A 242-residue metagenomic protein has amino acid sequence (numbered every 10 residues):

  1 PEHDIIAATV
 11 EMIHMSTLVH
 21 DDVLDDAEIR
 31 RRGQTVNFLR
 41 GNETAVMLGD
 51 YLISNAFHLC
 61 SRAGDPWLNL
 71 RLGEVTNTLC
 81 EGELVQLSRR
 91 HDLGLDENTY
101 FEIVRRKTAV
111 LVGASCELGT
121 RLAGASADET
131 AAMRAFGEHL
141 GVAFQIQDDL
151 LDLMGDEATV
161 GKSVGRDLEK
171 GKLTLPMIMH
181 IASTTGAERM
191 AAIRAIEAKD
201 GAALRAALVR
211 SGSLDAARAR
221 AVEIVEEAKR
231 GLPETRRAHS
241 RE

Functional and structural regions predicted by a protein language model:
P1-E242: All-alpha prenyltransferase/terpene-synthase fold signal
